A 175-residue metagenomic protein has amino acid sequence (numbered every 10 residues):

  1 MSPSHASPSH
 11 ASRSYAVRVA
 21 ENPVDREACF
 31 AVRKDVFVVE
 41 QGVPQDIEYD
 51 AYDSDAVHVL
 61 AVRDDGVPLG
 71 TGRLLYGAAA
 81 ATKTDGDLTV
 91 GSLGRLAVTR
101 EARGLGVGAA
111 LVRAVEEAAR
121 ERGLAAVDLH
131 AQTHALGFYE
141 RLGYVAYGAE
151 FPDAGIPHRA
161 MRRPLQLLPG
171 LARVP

Functional and structural regions predicted by a protein language model:
M1-P23, L168-P175: Conserved N-terminal entry element of GNAT/NAT acetyltransferase domains
V32-Q45: Helix-loop element at the rim of GNAT/NAT acetyltransferase active sites that forms part of the acceptor-substrate
R33, Y139, Y144: Conserved active-site tyrosine of GNAT-family acetyltransferases
L60, V67-T82, V90-A97: Conserved beta-strand in the GNAT
V98, G104-E117: Conserved acetyl-CoA-binding loop-helix of GNAT-fold acetyltransferases
V112, A119-Q132: Conserved GNAT acetyl-CoA-binding A-motif
Q132, P152-P175: C-terminal "cap" of GNAT-fold acetyltransferases
